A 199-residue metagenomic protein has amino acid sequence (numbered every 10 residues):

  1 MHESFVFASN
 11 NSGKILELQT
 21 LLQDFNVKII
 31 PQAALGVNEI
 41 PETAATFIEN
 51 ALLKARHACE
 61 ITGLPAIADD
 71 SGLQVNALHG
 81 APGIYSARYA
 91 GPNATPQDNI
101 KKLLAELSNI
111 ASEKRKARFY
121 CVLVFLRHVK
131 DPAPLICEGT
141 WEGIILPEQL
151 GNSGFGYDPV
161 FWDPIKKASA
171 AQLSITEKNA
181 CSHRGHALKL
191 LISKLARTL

Functional and structural regions predicted by a protein language model:
H2-V6, S12-L199: Anionic-ligand binding patches
